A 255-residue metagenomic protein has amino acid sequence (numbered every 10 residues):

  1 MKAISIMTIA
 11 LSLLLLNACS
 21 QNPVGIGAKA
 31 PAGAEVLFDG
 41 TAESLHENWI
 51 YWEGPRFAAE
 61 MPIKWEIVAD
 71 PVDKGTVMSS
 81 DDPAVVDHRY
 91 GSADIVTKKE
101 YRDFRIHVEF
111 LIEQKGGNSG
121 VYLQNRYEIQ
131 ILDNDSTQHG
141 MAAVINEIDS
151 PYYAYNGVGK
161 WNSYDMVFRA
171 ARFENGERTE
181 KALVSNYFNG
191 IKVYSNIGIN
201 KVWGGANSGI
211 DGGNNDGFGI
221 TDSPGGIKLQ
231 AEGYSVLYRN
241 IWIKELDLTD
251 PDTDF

Functional and structural regions predicted by a protein language model:
M1-M7: Bacterial N-terminal signal peptides that target proteins for export
T8-L15: Bacterial N-terminal signal peptides
C19-F255: Carbohydrate-interacting regions of secretory-pathway proteins
